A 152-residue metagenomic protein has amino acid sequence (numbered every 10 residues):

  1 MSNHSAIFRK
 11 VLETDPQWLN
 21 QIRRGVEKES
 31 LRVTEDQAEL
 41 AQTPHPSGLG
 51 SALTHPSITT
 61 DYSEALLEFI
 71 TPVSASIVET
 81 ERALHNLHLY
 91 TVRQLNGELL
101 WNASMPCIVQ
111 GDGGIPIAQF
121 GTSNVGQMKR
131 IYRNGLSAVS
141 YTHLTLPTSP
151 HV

Functional and structural regions predicted by a protein language model:
M1-Y141: Terminal catalytic/cofactor-binding subdomain
T142-T148: Conserved small/polar residues in nucleotide/adenosyl-binding loops
